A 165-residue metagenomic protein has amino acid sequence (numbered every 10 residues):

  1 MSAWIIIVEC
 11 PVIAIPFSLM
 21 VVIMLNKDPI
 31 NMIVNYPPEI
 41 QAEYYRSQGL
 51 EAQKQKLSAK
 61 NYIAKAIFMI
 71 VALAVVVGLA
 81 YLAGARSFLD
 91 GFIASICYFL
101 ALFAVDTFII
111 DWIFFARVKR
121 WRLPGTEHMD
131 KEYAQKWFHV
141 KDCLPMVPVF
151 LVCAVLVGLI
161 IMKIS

Functional and structural regions predicted by a protein language model:
M1-A14, A59-S95: Long, highly hydrophobic alpha-helical transmembrane signal-anchor segments
W4-M32, Y98-F114: Hydrophobic alpha-helical membrane-embedded segments
I15-K60: Interfacial loop at the N-terminal end of multi-pass membrane proteins
Q41-L57, P124-K141: Short membrane-interface loop/juxtamembrane segments of multi-pass integral membrane proteins
A94-F99, D142, M146: Pore-lining and gate-forming transmembrane alpha-helices of multi-pass membrane transport proteins
F108-E127: Juxtamembrane non-transmembrane "cap" segments at the membrane-aqueous interface of multi-pass membrane proteins
W137-V152: Hydrophobic alpha-helical transmembrane segments
L156-S165: Juxtamembrane boundary at the C-terminal end of a transmembrane helix
